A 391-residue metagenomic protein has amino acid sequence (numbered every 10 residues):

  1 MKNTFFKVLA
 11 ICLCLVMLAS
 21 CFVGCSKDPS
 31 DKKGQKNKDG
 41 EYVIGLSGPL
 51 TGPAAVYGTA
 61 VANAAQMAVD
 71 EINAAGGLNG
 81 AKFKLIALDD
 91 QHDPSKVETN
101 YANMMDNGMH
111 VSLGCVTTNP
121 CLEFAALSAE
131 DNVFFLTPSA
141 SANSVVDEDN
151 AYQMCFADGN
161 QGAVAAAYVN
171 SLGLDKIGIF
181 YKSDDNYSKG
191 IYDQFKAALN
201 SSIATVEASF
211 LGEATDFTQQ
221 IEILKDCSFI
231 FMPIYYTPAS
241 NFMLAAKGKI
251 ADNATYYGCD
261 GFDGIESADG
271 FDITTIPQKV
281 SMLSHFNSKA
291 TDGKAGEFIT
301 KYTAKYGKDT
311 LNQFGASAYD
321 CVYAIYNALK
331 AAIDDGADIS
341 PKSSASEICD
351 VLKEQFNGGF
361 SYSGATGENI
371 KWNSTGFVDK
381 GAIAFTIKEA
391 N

Functional and structural regions predicted by a protein language model:
M1-I11: Bacterial N-terminal signal peptides that target proteins for export
C21, C25-N391: Extracytosolic ligand-binding ectodomains
